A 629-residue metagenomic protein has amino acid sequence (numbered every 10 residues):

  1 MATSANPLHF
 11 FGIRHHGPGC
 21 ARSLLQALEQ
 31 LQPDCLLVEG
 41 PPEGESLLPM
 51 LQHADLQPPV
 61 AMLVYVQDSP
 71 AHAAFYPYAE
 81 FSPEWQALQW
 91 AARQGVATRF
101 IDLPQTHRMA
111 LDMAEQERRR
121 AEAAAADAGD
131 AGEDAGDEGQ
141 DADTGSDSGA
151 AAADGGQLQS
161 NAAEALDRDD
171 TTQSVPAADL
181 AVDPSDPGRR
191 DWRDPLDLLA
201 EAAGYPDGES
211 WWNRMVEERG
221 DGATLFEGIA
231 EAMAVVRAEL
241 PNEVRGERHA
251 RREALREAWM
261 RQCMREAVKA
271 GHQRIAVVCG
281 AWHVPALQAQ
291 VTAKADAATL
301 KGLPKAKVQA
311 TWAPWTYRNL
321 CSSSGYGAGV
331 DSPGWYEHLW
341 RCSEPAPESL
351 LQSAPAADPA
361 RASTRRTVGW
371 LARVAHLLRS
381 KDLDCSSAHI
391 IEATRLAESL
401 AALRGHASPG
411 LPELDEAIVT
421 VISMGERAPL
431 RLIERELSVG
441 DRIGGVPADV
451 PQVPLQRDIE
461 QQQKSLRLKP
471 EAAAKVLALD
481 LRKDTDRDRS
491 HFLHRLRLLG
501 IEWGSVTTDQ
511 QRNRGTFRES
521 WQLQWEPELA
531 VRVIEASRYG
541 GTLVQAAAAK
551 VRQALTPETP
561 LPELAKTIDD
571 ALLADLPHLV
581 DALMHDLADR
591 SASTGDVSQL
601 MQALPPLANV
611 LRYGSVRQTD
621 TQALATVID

Functional and structural regions predicted by a protein language model:
M1-D629: Compositional signal for N-terminal targeting/processing segments
